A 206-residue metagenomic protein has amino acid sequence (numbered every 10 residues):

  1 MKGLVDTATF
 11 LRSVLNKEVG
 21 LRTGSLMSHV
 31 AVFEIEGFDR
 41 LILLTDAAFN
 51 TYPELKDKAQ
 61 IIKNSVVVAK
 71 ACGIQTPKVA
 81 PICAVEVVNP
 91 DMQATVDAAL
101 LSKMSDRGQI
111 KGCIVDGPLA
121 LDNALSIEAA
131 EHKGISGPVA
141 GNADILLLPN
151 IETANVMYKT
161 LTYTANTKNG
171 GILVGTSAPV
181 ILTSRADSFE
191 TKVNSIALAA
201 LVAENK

Functional and structural regions predicted by a protein language model:
M1-V139, D144-L148, T153-K206: Anion-binding alpha/beta catalytic cores of soluble intermediary-metabolism enzymes, centered on
